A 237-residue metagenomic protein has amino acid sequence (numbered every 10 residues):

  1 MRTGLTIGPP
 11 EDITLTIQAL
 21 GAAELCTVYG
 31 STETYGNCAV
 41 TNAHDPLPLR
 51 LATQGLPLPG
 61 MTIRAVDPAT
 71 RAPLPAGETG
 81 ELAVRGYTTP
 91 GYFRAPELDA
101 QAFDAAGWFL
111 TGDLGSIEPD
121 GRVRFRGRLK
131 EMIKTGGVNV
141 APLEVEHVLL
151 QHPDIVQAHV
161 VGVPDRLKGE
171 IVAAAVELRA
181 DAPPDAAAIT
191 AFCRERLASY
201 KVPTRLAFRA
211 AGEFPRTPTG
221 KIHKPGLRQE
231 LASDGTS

Functional and structural regions predicted by a protein language model:
M1, A22, L58-G60, I155 (+1 more regions): Core-facing hydrophobic residues within beta-strands of well-ordered domains
M1-L51, T62: Gly/Ser/Thr-rich phosphate-binding loop
L5, E11, L47-A95: Adenylate-forming AMP-binding core of the ANL superfamily, especially NRPS adenylation
T6, T27, V160, A207-F208: Hydrophobic/anchoring residues in structured secondary elements
G30, R71-P73, E81, R85-G86 (+5 more regions): AMP-binding/adenylate-forming catalytic core of the ANL superfamily
A65-V66, S116, F214-P215: Hydrophobic beta-strand positions
A198-T219: AMP-binding/adenylate-forming catalytic domain of the ANL superfamily
R228-S237: Acidic/polar alpha-helix N-cap and adjacent early helical turns within long charge-rich amphipathic helices/linkers
